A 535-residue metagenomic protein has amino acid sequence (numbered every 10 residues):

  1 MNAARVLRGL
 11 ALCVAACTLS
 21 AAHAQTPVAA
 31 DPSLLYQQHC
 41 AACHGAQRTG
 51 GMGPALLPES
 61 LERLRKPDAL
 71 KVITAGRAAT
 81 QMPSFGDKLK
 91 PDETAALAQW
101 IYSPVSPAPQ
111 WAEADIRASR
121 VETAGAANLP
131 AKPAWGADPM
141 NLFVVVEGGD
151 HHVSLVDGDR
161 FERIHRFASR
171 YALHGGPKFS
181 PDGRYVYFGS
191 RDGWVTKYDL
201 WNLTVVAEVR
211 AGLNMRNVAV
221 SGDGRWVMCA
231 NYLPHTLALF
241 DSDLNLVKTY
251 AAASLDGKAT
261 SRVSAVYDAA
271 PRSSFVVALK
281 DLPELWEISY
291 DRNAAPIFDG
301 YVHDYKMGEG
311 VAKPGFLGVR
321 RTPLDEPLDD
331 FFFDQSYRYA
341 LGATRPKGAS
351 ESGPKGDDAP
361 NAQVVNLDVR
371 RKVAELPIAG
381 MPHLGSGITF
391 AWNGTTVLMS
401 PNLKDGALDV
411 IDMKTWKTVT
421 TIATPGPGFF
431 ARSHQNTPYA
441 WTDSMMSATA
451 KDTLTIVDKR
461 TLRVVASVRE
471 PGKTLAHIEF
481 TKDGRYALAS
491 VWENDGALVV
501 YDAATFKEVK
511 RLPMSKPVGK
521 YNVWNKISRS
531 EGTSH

Functional and structural regions predicted by a protein language model:
Q25-A30, Q37-H39, P83-G149: Flexible coil segments in periplasmic/lumen-exposed cytochrome c-class electron-transfer proteins
A42, Q47-M52, L57-S106: Extracytoplasmic electron-transfer domains, predominantly the class I c-type cytochrome c fold
A126, P130-K132, L173-K178, N214-S221 (+6 more regions): Repeated scaffold domains used in trafficking and secretory/extracellular systems, primarily beta-propellers
A137-P139, P181-D182, G222-D223, A270-P271 (+5 more regions): Residue-level detector of Asp-centered blade-edge/turn motifs that repeat once per structural unit in beta-propeller
G158-R160, D199-L203, D241-N245, Y290-R292 (+4 more regions): Short loop/turn segments that connect beta-strands within beta-propeller blades
E162-A168, T204-V209, L246-G257, G315-T322 (+4 more regions): A short beta-strand motif characteristic of beta-propeller blades
A211-E284, G300-V319: Asp-box/WD-like beta-propeller blade repeats and closely related beta-sheet repeat scaffolds
P427-G496: Loop/turn-rich, solvent-exposed surfaces of beta-rich toroidal or solenoidal domains
